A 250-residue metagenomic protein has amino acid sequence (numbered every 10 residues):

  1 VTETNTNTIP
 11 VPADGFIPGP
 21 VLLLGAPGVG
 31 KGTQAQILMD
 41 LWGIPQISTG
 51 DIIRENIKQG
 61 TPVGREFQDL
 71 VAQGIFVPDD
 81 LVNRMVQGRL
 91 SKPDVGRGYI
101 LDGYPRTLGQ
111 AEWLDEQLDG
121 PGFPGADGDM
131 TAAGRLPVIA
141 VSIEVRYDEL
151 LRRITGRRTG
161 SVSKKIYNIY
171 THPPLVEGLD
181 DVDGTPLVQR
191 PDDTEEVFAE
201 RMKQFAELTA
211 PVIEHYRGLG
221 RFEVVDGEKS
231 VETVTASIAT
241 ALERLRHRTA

Functional and structural regions predicted by a protein language model:
V1-A250: Glycine-rich phosphate-binding loop of ATP-dependent small-molecule kinases
